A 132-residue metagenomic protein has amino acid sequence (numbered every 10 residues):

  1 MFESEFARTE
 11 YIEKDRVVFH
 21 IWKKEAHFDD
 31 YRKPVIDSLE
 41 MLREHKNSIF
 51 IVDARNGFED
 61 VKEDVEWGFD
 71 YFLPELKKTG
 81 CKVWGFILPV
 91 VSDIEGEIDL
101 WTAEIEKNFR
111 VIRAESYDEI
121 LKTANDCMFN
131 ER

Functional and structural regions predicted by a protein language model:
M1-R132: Amphipathic, Lys/Arg-enriched alpha-helical "gate/interface" segment within cytosolic domains that mediates
